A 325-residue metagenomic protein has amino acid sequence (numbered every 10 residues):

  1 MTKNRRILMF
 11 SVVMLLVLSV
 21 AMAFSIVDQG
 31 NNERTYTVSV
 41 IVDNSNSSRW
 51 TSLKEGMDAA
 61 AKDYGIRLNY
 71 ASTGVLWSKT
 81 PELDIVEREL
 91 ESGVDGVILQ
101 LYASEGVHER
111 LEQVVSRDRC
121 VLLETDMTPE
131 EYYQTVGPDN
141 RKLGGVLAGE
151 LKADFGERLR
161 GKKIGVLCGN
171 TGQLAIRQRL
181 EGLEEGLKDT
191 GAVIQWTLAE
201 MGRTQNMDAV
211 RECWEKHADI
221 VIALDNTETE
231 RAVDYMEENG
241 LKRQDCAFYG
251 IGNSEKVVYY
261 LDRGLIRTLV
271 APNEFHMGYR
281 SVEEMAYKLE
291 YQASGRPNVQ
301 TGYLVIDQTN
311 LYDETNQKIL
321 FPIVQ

Functional and structural regions predicted by a protein language model:
T2-R6, F10, L15-K142: Alpha-helical recognition/docking segments in bacterial nutrient-uptake and carbohydrate-utilization systems
F10, H276-Q325: Hinge/cleft segment of the Venus flytrap/periplasmic-binding protein
R49-I66, L143-E150, L174-A192, R231 (+1 more regions): Short, solvent-exposed amphipathic alpha-helices that sit in or adjacent to ligand/effector-binding or catalytic
N69-E91, Q195-E215, T229-R231: Structural motif
V97-S116, C120, L183, E200-V258: Hydrophobic alpha-helical
V136-G161, N253-V257, P272-E290: Hydrophobic alpha-helical segments within soluble ligand-binding/sensing domains
G137, K163-L174, L198: Short beta-strand->loop
D234-F275, E283, Y287, A293-S294 (+2 more regions): Exported/periplasmic ABC-transporter solute-binding proteins
